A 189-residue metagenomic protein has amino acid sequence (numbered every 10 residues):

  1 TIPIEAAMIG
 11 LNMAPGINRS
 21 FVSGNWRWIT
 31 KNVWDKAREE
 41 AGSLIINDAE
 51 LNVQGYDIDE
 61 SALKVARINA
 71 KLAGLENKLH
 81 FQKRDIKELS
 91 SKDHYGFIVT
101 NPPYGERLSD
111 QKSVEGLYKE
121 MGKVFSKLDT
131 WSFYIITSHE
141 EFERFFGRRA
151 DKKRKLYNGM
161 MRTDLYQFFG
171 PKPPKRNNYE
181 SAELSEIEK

Functional and structural regions predicted by a protein language model:
T1-S90, E106-R107, Q111-S113: Conserved S-adenosyl-L-methionine
E50-N52, Y56, E60-V65, N69 (+1 more regions): Conserved Class I SAM-dependent methyltransferase catalytic core
I86, P102, S138-H139: Residues immediately flanking
S90-K92, K127-L128: Conserved catalytic network of the ASCE P-loop NTPase/AAA+ motor domain
Y95-N101: Short SAM/SAH-binding signature in class I
E183-S185: Cys/His Zn-binding finger modules involved in RNA regulation
I187-K189: RNA-binding accessory domains that recognize and position tRNA/RNA substrates
